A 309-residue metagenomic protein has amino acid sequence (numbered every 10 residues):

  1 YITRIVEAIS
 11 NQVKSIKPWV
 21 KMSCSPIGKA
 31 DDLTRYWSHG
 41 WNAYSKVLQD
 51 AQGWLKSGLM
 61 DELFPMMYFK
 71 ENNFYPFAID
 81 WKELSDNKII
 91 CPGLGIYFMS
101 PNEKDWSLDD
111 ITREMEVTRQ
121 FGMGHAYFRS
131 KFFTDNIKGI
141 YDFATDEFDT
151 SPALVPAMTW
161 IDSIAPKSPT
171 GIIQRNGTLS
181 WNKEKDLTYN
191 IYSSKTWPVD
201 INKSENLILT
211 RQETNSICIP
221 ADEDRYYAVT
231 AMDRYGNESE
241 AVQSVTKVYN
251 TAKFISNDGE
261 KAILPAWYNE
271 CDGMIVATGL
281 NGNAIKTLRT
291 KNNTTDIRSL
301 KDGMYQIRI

Functional and structural regions predicted by a protein language model:
Y1-N102: Glycoside hydrolase catalytic-domain groove-lining segments
K17, A231-Y235, I309: Surface-exposed loop/turn motifs at beta-strand-loop junctions within extracellular Ig-like and Fibronectin type III
A51-F74, K88-W160: Substrate-binding cleft of secreted/luminal carbohydrate-active enzymes
N176-D186: Conserved aromatic anchor
T188-D222: Recognizes extended acidic, P/S/T-rich segments that occur within or adjacent to Ig-like beta-sandwich modules
Y192-S193, Y249-I309: C-terminal outer-membrane/trafficking sorting elements
C218-D224, I297-D302: Surface-exposed, short loops/turns at beta-strand junctions within beta-sandwich domains
I219-E238: Beta-strand-rich modules
